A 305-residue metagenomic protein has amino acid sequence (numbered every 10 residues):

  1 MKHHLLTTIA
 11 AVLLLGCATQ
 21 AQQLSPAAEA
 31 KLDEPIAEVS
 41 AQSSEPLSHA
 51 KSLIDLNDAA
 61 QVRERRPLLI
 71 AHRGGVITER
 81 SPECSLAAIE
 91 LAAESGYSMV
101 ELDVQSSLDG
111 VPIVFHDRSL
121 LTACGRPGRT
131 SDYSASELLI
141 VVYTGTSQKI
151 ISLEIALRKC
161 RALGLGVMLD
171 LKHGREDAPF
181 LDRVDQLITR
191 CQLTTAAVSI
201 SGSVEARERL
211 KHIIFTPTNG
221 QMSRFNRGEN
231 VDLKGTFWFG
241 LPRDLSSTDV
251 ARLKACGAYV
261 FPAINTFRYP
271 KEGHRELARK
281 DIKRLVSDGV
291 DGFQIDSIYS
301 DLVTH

Functional and structural regions predicted by a protein language model:
M1-T7: Bacterial N-terminal signal peptides that target proteins for export
T7-G16: Bacterial N-terminal signal peptides
C17-H305: Phosphate-group recognition and catalysis centered on beta-loop-alpha active-site segments
